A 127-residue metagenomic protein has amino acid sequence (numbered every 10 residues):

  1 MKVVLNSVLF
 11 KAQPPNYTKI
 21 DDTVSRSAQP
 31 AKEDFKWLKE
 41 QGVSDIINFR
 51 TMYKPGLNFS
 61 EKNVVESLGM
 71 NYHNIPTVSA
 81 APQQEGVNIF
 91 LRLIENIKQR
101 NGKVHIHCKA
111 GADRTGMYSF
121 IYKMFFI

Functional and structural regions predicted by a protein language model:
M1-V104, M117-I127: Cys-dependent protein tyrosine phosphatase-like superfamily
C108: Short cysteine clusters
